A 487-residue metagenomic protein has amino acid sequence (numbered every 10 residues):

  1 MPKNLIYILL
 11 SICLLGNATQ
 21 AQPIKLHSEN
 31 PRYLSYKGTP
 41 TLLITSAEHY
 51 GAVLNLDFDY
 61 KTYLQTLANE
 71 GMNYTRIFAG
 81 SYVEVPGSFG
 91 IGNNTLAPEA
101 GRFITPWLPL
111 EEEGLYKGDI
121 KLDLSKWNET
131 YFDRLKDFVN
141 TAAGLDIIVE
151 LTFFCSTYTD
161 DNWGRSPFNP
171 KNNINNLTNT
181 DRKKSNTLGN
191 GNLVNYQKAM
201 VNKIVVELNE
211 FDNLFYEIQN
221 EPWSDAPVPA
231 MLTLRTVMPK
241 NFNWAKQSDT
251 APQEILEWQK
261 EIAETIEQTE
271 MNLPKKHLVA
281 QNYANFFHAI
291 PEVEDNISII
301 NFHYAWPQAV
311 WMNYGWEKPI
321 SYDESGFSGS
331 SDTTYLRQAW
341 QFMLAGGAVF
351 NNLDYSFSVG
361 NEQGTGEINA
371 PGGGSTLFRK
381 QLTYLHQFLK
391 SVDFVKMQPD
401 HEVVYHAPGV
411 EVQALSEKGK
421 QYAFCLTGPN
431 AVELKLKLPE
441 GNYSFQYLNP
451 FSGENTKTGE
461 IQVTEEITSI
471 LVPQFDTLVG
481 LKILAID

Functional and structural regions predicted by a protein language model:
M1-Q22: Bacterial Sec-dependent N-terminal signal peptides
A21-G71, L434, N442-K457, Q474-D487: Non-catalytic accessory regions flanking glycosidase/transglycosidase catalytic cores in CAZymes
P23-E29, P291-E292, M312, E411-E417 (+1 more regions): Short, exposed beta-strand/loop patches in secreted or surface proteins that constitute
S28, Y36-K37, I44-T45, L54 (+6 more regions): Pocket-edge structural micro-motifs
E29-I297: Active-site mouth of glycoside hydrolases
L278-A284, I299-Y304, I320-S321, F424-C425: Short, hydrophobic beta-strand segments that form beta-sheet elements in well-ordered domains
E292-E362: Catalytic-core region of carbohydrate-active enzymes that cleave or remodel glycosidic bonds
Y335-G459, I467, L471-D487: Aromatic- and carboxylate-lined catalytic core of secreted/periplasmic carbohydrate-active enzymes
